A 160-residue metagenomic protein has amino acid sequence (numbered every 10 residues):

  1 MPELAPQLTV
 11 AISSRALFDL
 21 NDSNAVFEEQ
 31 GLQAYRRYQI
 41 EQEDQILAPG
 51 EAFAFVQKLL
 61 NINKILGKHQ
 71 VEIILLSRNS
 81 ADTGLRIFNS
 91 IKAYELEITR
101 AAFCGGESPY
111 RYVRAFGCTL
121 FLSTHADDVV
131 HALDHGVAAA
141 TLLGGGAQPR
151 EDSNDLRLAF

Functional and structural regions predicted by a protein language model:
M1-F160: HAD-like aspartate-dependent phosphatase fold
